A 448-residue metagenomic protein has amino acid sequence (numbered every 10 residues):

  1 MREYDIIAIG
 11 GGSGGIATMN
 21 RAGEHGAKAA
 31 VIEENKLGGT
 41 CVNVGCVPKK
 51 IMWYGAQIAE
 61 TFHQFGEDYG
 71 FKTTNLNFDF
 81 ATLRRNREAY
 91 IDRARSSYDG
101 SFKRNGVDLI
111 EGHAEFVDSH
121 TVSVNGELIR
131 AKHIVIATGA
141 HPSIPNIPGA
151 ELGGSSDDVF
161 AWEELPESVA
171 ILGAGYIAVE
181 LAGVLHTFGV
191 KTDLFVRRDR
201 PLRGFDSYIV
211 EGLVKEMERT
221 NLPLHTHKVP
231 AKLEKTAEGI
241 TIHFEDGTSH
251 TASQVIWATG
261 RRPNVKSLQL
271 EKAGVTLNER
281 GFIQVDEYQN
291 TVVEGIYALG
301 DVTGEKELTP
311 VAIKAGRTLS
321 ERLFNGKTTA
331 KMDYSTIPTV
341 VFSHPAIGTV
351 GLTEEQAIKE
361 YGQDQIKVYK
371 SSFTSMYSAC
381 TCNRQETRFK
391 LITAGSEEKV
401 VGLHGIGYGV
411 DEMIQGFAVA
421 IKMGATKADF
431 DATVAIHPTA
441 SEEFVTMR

Functional and structural regions predicted by a protein language model:
M1-G12, L165-L172: Beta1/beta-strand and adjacent pyrophosphate-binding region of the FAD-binding site in flavoprotein oxidoreductases
R2-Y4, N20-L165, R198-L202, Y208-I209 (+5 more regions): Glycine-rich flavin
I7-G14, T18-N35, V47, I51-I58 (+2 more regions): Flexible, glycine-rich terminal cap/loop adjacent to redox cofactors in electron-transfer oxidoreductases
I7-I9, A114, I129-G139, I171-L172 (+3 more regions): Short hydrophobic core segments
C46, T138-K191, F195, P223-L224 (+3 more regions): Glycine-rich dinucleotide-binding loop and its adjacent helix/turn
D108-E111, E115-S123, F188-E287, K327 (+2 more regions): A Rossmann-like FAD-binding core segment of flavoenzymes
E151-P166, S249-G326: FAD-site-proximal beta/loop scaffold in flavoenzymes
G212, L299-I358, D429, H437-R448: A conserved FAD-binding loop/helix module that cradles the flavin
